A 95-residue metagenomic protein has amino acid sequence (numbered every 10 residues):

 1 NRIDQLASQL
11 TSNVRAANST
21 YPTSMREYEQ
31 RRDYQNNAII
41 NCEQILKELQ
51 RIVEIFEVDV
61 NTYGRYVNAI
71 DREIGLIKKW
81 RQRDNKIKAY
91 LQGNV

Functional and structural regions predicted by a protein language model:
N1-V95: Amphipathic alpha-helical assembly/interaction segments
